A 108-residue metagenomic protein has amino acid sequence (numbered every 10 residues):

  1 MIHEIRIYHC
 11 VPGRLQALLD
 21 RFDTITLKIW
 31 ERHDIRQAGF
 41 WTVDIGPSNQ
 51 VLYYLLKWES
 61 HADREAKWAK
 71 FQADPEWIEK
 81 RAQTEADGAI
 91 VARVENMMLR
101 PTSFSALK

Functional and structural regions predicted by a protein language model:
I2-I7, L18, W30, V51-K57 (+1 more regions): Short, structured motif recognition centered on aromatic/hydrophobic residues
R14-F40: Short amphipathic alpha-helical segments
Q16-L18, S60-A73: Short amphipathic alpha-helices within nucleic acid-binding modules
F22, W68, R81: Short, flexible helix/strand-to-coil boundary loops that buttress conserved ligand/catalytic motifs in alpha/beta
I29, K70, W77: Intrinsically disordered, low-complexity polar regions and short flexible loop motifs
H33-Q50, I78-K108: Glycine-rich beta-strand-turn "strand-cap" elements at beta-sheet edges
